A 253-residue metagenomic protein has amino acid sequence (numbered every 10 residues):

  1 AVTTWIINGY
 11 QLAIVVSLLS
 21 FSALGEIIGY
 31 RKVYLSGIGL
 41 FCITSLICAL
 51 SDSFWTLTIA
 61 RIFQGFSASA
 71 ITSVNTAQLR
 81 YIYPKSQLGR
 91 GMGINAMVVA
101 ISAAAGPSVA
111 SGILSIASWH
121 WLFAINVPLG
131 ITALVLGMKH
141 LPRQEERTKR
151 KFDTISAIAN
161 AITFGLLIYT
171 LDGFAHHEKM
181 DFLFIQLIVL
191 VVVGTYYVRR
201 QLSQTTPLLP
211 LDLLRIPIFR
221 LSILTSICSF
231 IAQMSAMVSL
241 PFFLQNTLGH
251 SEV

Functional and structural regions predicted by a protein language model:
A1-S17, T58, L248, V253: Extracellular/periplasmic helix-loop-helix junction of adjacent transmembrane segments in MFS-like secondary
G9, A60, A159, T163-F164 (+4 more regions): Alpha-helical transmembrane segments of MFS and MFS-like solute carriers/permeases
Q11, I38-F41, S45, V127-I131 (+4 more regions): Residue-level recognition of pore/gate-forming positions within transmembrane alpha-helices of multi-pass
A13, I47, S51, F63 (+5 more regions): Residue-level hotspots within pore-lining transmembrane alpha-helices of multi-pass secondary transporters
A13-V16, Y30, L122, A161 (+4 more regions): Short helix-kink/termination motifs in transmembrane helices of multi-pass secondary transporters
A23-I155, G173, F182: Helix-loop-helix hairpins in multi-pass membrane proteins, especially solute transporters
I125, I131, I155, F182-Q186 (+2 more regions): 12-transmembrane solute porter fold
V127-E145, A161-G173, V189-Q204: C-terminal membrane-cytosol helix-exit motif in multi-pass small-molecule transporters
